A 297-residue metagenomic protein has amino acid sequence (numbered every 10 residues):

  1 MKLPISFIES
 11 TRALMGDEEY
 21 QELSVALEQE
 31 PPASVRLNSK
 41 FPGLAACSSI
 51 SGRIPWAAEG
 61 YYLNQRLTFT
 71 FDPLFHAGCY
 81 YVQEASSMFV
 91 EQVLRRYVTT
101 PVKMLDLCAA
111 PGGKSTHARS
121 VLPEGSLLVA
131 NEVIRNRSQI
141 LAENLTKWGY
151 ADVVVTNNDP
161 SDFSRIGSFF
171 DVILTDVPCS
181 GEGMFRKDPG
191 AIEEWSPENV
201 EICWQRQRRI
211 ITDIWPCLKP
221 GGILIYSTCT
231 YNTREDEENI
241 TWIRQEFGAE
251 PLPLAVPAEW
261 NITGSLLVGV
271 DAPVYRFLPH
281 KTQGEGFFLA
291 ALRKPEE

Functional and structural regions predicted by a protein language model:
M1-E297: S-adenosylmethionine
